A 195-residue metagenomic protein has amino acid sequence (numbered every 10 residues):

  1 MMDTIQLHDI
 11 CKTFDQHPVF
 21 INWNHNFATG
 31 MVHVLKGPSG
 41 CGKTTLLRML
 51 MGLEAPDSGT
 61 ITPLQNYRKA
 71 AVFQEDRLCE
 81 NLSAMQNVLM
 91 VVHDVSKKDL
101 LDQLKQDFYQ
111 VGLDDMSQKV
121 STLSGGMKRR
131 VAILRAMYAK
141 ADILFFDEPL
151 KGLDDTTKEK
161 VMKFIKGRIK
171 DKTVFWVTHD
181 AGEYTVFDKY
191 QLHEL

Functional and structural regions predicted by a protein language model:
K36-P38: The feature captures the beta-strand-to-loop junction immediately N-terminal to the Walker
M51: Helix-to-loop junction immediately C-terminal to a conserved catalytic motif
L82-D94, K98: Q-loop/switch helix immediately C-terminal to the Walker
D99-D115: Conserved ABC ATPase "signature" region
K119-M127: Conserved ABC ATPase signature
I133: Hydrophobic anchor residue at the start of the ABC signature
L144-E148: Catalytic Walker B motif of ABC-type/P-loop ATPase nucleotide-binding domains
